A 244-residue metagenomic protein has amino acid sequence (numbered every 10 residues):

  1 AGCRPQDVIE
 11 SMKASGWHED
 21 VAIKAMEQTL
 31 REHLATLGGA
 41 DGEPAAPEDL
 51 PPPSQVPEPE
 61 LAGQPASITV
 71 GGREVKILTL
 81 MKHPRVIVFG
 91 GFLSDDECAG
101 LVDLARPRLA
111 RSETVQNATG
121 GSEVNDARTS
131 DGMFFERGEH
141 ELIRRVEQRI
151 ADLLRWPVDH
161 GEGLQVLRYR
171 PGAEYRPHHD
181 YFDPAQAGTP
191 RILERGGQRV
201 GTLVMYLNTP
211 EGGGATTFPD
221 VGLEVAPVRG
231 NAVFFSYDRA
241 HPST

Functional and structural regions predicted by a protein language model:
A1, K13-T244: Fe(II)/2-oxoglutarate oxygenase catalytic core
G2-E10: Short, charged amphipathic recognition helices of the HTH superfamily and cognate SANT/SANTA-like modules
